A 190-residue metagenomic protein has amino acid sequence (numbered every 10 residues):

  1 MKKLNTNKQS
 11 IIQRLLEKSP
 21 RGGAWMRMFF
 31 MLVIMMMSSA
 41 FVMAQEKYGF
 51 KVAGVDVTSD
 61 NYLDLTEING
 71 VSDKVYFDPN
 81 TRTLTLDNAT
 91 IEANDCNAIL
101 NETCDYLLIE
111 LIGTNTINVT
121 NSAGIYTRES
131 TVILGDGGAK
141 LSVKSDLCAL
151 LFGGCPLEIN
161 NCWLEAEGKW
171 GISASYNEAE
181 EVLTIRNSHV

Functional and structural regions predicted by a protein language model:
M1-W25: N-terminal secretory signal peptides that target proteins for export/translocation
K8, E17, M36-M37, N160 (+1 more regions): Intrinsically disordered, low-complexity segments
L16, M37-S38, D56, S72: N-terminal regions of proteins, emphasizing targeting and processing segments when present
R27-S39: Bacterial N-terminal signal peptides
A40-A44: Sec/Tat signal peptide C-region and signal peptidase I cleavage site
Q45-V190: A composition-driven surface/loop motif
